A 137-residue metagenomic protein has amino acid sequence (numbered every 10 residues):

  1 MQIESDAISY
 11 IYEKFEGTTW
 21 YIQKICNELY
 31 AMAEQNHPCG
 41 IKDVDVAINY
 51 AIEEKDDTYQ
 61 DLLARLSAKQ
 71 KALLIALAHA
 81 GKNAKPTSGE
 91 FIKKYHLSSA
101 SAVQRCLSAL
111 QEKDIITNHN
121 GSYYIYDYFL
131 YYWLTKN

Functional and structural regions predicted by a protein language model:
M1-E13, Q35-H37: Helix-loop-helix "sensor" segment of P-loop NTPases
G17, Y21-S98: Winged-helix-like regulatory helical subdomains adjacent to P-loop NTPase cores
Y95-E112, N120: Short amphipathic alpha-helical interaction segments
S122-Y128: Minor-groove-contacting beta-hairpin "wing" of winged helix-turn-helix DNA-binding domains
F129-N137: Short, amphipathic alpha-helical interaction segments positioned at domain boundaries
